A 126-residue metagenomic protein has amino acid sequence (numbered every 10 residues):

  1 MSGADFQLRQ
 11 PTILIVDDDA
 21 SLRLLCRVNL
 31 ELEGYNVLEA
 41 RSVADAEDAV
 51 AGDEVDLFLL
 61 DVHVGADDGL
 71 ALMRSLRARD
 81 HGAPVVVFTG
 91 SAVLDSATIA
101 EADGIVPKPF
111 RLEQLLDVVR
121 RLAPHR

Functional and structural regions predicted by a protein language model:
M1-L14, R74, E113-R126: Non-catalytic signal-transmission and effector/linker regions of two-component phosphorelay proteins
L24-L32: Charged docking surfaces used in two-component/phosphorelay signaling
E39-L57: Acidic, metal-coordinating helix/loop segments flanking the phosphotransfer/catalytic sites of two-component signaling
S42, D68-A71: Acidic catalytic/metal-coordinating carboxylates
D48, L70-H81: Short amphipathic alpha-helix used as the core "switch/output" element in two-component signaling
D61: Active-site residues of response regulator receiver
G65: The feature encodes the CheY-like receiver
F88-T89: Hydrophobic/aromatic residues positioned on beta-strands within the core alpha/beta folds
